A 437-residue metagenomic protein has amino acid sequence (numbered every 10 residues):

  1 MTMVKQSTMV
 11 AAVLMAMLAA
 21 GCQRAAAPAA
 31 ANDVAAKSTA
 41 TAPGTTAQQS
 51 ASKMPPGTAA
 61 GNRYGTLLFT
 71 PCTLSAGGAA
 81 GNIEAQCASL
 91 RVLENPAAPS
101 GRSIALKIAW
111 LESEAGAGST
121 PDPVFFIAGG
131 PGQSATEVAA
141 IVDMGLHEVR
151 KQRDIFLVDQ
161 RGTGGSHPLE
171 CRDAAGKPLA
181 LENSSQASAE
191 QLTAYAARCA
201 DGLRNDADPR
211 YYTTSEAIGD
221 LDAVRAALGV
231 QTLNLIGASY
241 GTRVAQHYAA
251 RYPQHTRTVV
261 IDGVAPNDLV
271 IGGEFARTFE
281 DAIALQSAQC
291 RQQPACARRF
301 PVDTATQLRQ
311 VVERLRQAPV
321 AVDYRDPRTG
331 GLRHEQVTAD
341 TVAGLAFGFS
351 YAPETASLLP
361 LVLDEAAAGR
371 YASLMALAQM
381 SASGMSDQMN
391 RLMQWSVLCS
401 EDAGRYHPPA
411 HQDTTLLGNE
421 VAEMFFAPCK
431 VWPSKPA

Functional and structural regions predicted by a protein language model:
M1-V10: Bacterial N-terminal signal peptides that target proteins for export
A11-A19: Bacterial N-terminal signal peptides
C22-A25: Bacterial signal peptide processing site
A30-A60: Post-signal peptide N-terminal segment of mature Sec-exported envelope proteins
A51-T341, S396-A437: Gly/Pro-rich cap/lid or specificity-loop segments adjacent to the active site
D326-G344, Y351-E354, M385-R391: Structural motif
S350-D364, G404-P409: Short helix-capping/linker segments at secondary-structure and domain boundaries
Y371-R405: Long, low-complexity segments enriched in small/aliphatic residues
